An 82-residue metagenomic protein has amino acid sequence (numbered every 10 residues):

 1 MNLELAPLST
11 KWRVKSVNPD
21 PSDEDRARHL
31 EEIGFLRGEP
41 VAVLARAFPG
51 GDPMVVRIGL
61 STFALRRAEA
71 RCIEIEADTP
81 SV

Functional and structural regions predicted by a protein language model:
M1-N18, S81-V82: SH3-family beta-barrel domains
T10-K11, F48, D52-V82: C-terminal structural segments of small proteins and small subunits
P19-S22, F48-P49: Short, conserved beta-turn/loop elements at beta-strand boundaries and strand-helix junctions
D23-H29: Short alpha-helix capping/helix-loop boundary micro-motifs
L30-G34: Short, surface-exposed secondary-structure edge patches
